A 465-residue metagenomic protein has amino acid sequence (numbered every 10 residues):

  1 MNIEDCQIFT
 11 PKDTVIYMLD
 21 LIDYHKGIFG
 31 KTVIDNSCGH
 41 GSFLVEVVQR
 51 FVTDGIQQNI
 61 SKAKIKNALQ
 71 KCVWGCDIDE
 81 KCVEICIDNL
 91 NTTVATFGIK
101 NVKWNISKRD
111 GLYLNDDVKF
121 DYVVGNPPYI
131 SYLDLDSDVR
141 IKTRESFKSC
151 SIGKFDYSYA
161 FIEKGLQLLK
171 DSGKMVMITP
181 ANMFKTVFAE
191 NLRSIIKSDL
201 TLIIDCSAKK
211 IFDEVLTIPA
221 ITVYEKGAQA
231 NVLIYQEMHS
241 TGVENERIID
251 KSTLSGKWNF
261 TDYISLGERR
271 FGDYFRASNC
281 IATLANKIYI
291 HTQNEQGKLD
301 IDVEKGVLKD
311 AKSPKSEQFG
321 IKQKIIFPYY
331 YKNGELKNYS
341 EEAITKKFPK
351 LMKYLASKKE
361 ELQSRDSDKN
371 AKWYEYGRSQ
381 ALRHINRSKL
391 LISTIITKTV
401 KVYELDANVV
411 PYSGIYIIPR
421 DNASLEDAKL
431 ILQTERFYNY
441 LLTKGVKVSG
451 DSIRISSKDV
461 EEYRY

Functional and structural regions predicted by a protein language model:
M1-F9, V15, L19-K26, G30-V33 (+9 more regions): S-adenosyl-L-methionine
I3-E4, I8-D20, K31, S37-V45 (+5 more regions): Signature of N6-adenine DNA methyltransferases within the class I
D5, D213, I218-L391, N439-Y440 (+2 more regions): C-terminal substrate-recognition regions of SAM-dependent nucleic acid methyltransferases
T53-Q57: Post-Walker A helix-loop "phosphate-sensing" segment adjacent to the P-loop in P-loop NTPases
I60-A63, G111-Y113, C206-F212, S379 (+1 more regions): Catalytic micro-motifs at enzyme active sites that drive phosphoryl/nucleotidyl and oxygen chemistry
V73-D77: Conserved SAM-binding motif I beta-strand of class I
C86-I87: Conserved SAM-binding loop
I99-D110: Conserved SAM-binding strand-loop segment of SAM-dependent methyltransferases
